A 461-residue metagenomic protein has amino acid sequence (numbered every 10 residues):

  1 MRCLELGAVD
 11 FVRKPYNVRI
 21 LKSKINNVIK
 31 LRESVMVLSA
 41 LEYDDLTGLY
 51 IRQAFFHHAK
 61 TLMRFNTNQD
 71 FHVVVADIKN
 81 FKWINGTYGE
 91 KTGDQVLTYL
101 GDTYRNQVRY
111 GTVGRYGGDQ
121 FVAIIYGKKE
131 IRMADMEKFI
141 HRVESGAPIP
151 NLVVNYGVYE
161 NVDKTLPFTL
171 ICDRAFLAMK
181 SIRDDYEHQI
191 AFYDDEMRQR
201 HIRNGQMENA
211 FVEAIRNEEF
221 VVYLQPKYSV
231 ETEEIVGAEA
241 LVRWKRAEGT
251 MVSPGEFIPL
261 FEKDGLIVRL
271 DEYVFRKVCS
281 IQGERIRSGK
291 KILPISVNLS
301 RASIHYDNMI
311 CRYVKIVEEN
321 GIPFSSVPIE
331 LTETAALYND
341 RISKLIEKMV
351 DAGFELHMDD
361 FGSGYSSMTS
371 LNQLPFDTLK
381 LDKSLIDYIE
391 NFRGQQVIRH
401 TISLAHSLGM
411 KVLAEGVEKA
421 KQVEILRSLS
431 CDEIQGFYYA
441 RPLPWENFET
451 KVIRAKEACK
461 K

Functional and structural regions predicted by a protein language model:
R2-D44, R52-M63, A352: Signal-transducing coiled-coil linker helices
S34, Q53, F65, L177-Y223 (+4 more regions): C-di-GMP signaling machinery
E42, Y50-H72, K79-N106, G114-Y126 (+7 more regions): Conserved long alpha-helical elements within nucleotide-processing catalytic cores of c-di-GMP signaling and class III
H58, R203-L260, N298, M358 (+2 more regions): Active-site core of bacterial EAL-family cyclic-dinucleotide phosphodiesterase domains
Y99-D163, P167-L170, I402: GGDEF/GGEEF active-site signature
N155-K164, L170-D185, A191-Q206, A210 (+7 more regions): Cyclic nucleotide signaling catalytic output domains
R200, V230-E239, D264-K344, G416: Catalytic core of bacterial c-di-GMP phosphodiesterases, primarily the EAL and HD-GYP domains, capturing alpha-helical
A247, S300-D307, S326-N339, A352-K461: EAL-family c-di-GMP phosphodiesterase catalytic domain
